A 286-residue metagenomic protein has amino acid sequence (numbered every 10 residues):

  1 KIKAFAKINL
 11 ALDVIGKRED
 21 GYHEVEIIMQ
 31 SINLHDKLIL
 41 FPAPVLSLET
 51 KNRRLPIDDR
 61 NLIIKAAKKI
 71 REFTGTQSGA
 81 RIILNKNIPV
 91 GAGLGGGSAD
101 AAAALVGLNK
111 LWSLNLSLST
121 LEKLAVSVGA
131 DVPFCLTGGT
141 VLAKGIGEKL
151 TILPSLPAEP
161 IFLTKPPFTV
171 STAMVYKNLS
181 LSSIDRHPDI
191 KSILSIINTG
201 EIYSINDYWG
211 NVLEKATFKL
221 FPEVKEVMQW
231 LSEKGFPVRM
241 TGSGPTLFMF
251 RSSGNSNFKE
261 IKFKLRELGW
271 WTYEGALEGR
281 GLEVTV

Functional and structural regions predicted by a protein language model:
K1-A92, K110, L114-S119, L156 (+2 more regions): ATP-binding N-lobe of GHMP and related small-molecule kinases
L12, D36-L40, D131-C135, V141-L142 (+1 more regions): Short beta-strand scaffold segments in enzyme catalytic cores
Q30-S31, V126-S127, P133-L136, L153-P157 (+1 more regions): Solvent-exposed alpha-helices and their adjacent loops that cap or buttress functional pockets in soluble metabolic
P44-P56, A104, T199-G210: Short, basic/glycine-rich phosphate-binding loops at helix/coil junctions that contact nucleotide phosphates
K51, N85, T137, T241 (+1 more regions): Conserved beta-strand termini and adjacent loop/short-helix elements that scaffold enzyme active sites in alpha/beta
G79, A101, L105-L142: Contiguous, small/hydrophobic- and glycine-enriched helical/loop subdomains that border and often "cap" functional
I83-W112, A130, P237-R251: Glycine/serine-rich anion-binding loops at beta->alpha junctions that coordinate negatively charged ligand groups
T137, L142-P237, S252-V286: Conserved, helical-rich catalytic subdomain that frames metal- and/or nucleotide-binding sites in enzyme alpha/beta
